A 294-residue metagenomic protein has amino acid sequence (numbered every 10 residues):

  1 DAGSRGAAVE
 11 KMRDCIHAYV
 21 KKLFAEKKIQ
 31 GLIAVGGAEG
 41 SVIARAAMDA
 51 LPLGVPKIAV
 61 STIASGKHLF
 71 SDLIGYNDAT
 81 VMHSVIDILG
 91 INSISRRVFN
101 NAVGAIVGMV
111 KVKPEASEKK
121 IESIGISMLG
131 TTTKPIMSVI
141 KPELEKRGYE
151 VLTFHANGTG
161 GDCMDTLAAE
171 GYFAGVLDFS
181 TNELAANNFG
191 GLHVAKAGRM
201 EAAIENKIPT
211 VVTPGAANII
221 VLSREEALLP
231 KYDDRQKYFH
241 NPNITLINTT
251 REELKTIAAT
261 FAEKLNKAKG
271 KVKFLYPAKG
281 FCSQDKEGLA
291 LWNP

Functional and structural regions predicted by a protein language model:
D1, K119-G158, T166-E170: Glycine-rich phosphate/diphosphate-binding loop of Rossmann-like nucleotide-binding domains
D1-A25: Phosphate/nucleotide-donor binding subsite
A2-S4, K67-M128, T256, E263: Cap/lid and interdomain-hinge subdomains that line or gate substrate/regulatory clefts in soluble alpha/beta enzymes
Q30, A34-I43, A64-S65, I126-I136 (+4 more regions): Gly/Ser/Thr-rich loops at beta-strand to alpha-helix junctions that form or flank small-molecule/cofactor-binding
G31-A34, I43-L73, V81-H83, E150-A156 (+1 more regions): Short, acidic/small-residue loops that bind anionic groups at enzyme active sites
A38-L53, M137-K141, A290: Short Gly/Thr/Asp-enriched flexible loops that form oxyanion-binding sites at enzyme active sites
E145-G198: Acidic, glycine-rich loop-and-beta core segments that form the ion-binding/anion-interacting portion of active sites
G191-P294: C-terminal non-catalytic interaction/assembly regions of soluble proteins
